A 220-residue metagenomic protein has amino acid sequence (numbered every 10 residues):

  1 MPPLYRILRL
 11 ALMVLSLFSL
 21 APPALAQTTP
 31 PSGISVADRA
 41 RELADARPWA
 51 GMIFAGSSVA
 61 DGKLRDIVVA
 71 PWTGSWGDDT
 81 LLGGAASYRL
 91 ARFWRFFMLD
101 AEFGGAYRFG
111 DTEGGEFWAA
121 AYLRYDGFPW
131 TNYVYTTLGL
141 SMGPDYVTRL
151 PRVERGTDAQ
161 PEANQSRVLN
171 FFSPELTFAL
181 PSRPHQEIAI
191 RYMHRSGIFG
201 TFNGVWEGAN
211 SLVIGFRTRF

Functional and structural regions predicted by a protein language model:
P2-A11: Bacterial N-terminal signal peptides that target proteins for export
L10-S19: Bacterial N-terminal signal peptides
L15-S16, A24, R167: Residue-level detector of alpha-helical transmembrane segments in integral membrane proteins
P23-Y88, R217: Short glycine/proline- and aromatic-enriched beta-strand/turn motifs that initiate or cap beta-hairpins
I53-S57, R65-T73, M98-F109, I190-H194: Transmembrane beta-strand segments that form the barrel wall of outer-membrane beta-barrel proteins
L90-W94, L99, Y107-W206, R217-F220: Outer-membrane beta-barrel transmembrane domain signature
V213: Membrane-embedded glycan transfer/ligation machinery that uses polyprenyl lipid-linked sugar donors/oligosaccharides
